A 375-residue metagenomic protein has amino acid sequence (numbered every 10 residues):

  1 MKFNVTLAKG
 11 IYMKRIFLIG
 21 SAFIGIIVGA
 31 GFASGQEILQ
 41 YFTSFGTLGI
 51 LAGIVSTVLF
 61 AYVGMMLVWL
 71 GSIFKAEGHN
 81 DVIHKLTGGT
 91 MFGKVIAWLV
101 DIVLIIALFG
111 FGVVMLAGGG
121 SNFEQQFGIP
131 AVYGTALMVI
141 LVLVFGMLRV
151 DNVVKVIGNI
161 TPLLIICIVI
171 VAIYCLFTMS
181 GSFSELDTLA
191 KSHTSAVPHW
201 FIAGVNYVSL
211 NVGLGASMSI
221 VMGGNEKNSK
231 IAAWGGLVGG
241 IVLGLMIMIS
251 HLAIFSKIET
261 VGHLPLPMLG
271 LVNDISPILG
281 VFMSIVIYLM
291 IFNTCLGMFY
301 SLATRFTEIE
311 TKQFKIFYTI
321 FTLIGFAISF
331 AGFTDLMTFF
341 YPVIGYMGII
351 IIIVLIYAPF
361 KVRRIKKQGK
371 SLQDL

Functional and structural regions predicted by a protein language model:
K14-A33, A52, L104-L108, G112 (+3 more regions): Hydrophobic, membrane-embedded alpha-helices of multi-pass small-molecule transporters
K14-R15, S44-I50, I73-A107, Q125-A131 (+2 more regions): Transmembrane-helix boundary/entry motifs in multi-pass membrane transporters
I16-I26, G53-V58, W98-I106, Q125-R149 (+5 more regions): Transmembrane alpha-helical segments of multi-pass small-molecule transport proteins
A30, I105, A131, V142 (+3 more regions): Hydrophobic alpha-helical segments and their helix-loop junctions in multi-pass secondary transporters
A52-G53, K85-V100, T161-L176, G239-I249 (+2 more regions): Small-residue-rich segments of transmembrane alpha-helices in multi-pass membrane proteins, especially helix faces
V55-D81, I249, A253-K257: Juxtamembrane transmembrane-helix boundary signature
G118-S121, P130-M138, F145-L176, M337-L355: Membrane-interface loop-to-helix entry segments
S192-H193, I254-P277: Membrane-interface interhelical connector segments
